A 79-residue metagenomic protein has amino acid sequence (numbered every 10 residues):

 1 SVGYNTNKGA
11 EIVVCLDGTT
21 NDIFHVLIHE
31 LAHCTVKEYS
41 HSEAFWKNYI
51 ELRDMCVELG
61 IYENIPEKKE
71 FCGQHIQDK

Functional and structural regions predicted by a protein language model:
S1-D22, E38-K79: Metalloprotease/metallohydrolase-associated module, dominated by Zn2+-dependent proteases
H25-K37: Active-site recognition of the HExxH zinc-binding catalytic motif
